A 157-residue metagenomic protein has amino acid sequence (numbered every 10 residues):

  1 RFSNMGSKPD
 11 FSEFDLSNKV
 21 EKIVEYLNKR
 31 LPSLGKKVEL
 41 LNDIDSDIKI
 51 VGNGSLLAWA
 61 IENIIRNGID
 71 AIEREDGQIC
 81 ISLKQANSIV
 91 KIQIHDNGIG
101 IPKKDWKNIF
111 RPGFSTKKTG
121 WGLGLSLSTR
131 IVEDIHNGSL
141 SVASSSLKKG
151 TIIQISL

Functional and structural regions predicted by a protein language model:
R1-E13, L34, D70: Flexible helix-coil linker/loop segments in the cytosolic histidine kinase module, especially at subdomain junctions
G6-D10, K49-G52, T116: Conserved micro-motifs of the catalytic ATP-binding
K37-K49: Conserved catalytic submotifs in the C-terminal HATPase_c
Q78-S88: Short beta-strand/loop element within the Bergerat-fold HATPase_c
D96: Acidic ATP/Mg2+-coordinating residue in the GHKL
I101-G113: Short conserved segment of the HATPase_c
L127-N137: Conserved glycine-/histidine-rich ATP-lid loop and adjacent helix of the Bergerat-fold HATPase_c
H136-S144: Glycine-rich ATP-binding loops of the HATPase_c
